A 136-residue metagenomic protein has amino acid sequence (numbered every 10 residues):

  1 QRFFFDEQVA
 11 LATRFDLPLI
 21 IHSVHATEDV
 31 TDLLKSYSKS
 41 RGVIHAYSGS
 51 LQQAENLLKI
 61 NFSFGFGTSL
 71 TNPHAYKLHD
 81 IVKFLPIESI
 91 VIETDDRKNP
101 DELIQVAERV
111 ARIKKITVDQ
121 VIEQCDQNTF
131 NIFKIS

Functional and structural regions predicted by a protein language model:
Q1-I60, D80, R97-E102, K115-D119: Divalent metal-binding pocket/active-site signature
A10-R14, I104-S136: Mid-to-C-terminal alpha-helical segments outside catalytic/metal-binding sites
I20, V43, G65-F66, V91: Conserved beta-strand positions in the central sheet of alpha/beta enzyme cores
A46, T68-L70, T94-D96: Short secondary-structure boundary segments
Q53, K77-L78, V106, C125: Hydrophobic alpha-helical segments typical of transmembrane helices and their membrane-interface/capping positions
N61-P73: His/Asp/Glu-enriched short active-site or ligand-binding loop at hydrolase and phosphoryl-transfer sites
K77-P86: Short amphipathic alpha-helices and their capping/turn segments at secondary-structure boundaries
E88-P100: Short acidic/histidine-rich active-site segments
